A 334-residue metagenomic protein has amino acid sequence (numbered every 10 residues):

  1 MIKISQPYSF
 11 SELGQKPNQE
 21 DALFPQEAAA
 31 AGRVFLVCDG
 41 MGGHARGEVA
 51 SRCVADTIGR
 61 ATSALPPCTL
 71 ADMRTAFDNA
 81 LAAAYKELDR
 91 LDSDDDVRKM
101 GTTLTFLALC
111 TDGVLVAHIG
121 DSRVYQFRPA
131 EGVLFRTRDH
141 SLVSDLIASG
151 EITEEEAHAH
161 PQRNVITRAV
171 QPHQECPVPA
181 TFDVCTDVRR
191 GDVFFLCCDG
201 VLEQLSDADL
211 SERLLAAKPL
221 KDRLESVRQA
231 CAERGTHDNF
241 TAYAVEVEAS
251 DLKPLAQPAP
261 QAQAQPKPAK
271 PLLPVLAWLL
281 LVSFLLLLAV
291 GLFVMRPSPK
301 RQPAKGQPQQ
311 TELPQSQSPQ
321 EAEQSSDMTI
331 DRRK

Functional and structural regions predicted by a protein language model:
M1-K334: PP2C/PPM-type serine/threonine phosphatase catalytic domain
